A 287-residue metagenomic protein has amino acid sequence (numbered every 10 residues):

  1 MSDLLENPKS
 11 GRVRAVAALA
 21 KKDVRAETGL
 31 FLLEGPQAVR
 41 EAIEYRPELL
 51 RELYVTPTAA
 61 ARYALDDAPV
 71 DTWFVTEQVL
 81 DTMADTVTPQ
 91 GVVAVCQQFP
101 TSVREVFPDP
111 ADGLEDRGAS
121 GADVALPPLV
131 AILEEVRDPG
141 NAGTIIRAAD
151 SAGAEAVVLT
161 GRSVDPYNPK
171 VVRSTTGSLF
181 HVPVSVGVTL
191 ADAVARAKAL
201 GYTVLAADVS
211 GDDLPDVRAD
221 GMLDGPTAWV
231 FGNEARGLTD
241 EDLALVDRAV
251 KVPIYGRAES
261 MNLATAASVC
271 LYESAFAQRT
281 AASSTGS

Functional and structural regions predicted by a protein language model:
M1-V87, S287: N-terminal positively charged helical leader segments and presequences
G29, L133-R137, K251-E259: Short pre-catalytic strand/loop immediately N-terminal to key active-site residues, enriched for Gly-Thr
L32, R51-P57, T203-V209, W229-G232: Short, hydrophobic beta-strand segments that form beta-sheet elements in well-ordered domains
G35, R137-I145, N262-A266: Amphipathic alpha-helical repeat scaffolds
A94, A148-A152, P166, R173-L179 (+1 more regions): Structured adenosyl-cofactor binding patch, chiefly the S-adenosyl-L-methionine
D109-G211: RNA substrate-binding interface of SAM-dependent RNA methyltransferases
L205-A258: Active-site/ligand-binding-proximal alpha/beta "capping" segment
